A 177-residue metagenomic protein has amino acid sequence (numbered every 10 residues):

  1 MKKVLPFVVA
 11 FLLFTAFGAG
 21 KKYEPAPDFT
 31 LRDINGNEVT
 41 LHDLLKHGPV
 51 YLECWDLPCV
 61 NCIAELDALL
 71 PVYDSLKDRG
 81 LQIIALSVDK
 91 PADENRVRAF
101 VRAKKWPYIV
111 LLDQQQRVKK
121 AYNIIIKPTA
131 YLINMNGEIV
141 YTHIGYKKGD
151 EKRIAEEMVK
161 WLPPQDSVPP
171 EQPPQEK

Functional and structural regions predicted by a protein language model:
V4-F14: Sec-dependent N-terminal signal peptides
F17-H42: N-terminal "domain-start" segment that seeds a small globular fold
K21-K22, A26, T30, P163-K177: Non-globular targeting/processing and membrane-anchoring segments
P25, G48, I125-K127: Short, small/polar residue-rich loop motifs at catalytic or cofactor-binding pockets
L41-I63: Short active-site neighborhood of thiol/selenol oxidoreductases, capturing the structured segment around
Y51-L52, I83, A130: Hydrophobic beta-strand anchors of alpha/beta hydrolase catalytic cores
I63-K104, Q114-A121: Structural microenvironment flanking redox-active thiols in thiol-disulfide oxidoreductases
R102-W106, Q114-E157: Thiol/disulfide oxidoreductase modules built on the thioredoxin-like
